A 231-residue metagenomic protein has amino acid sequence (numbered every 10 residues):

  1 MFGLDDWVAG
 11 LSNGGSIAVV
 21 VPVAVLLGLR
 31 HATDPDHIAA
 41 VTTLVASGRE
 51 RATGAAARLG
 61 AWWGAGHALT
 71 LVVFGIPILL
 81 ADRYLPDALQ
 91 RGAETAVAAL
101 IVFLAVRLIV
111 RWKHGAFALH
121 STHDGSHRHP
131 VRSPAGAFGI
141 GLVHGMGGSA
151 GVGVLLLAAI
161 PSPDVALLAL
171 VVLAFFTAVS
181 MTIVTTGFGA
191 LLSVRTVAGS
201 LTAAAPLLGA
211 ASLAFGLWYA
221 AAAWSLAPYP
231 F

Functional and structural regions predicted by a protein language model:
M1-F231: Membrane metalloprotein/metal-transporter helix-bundle signature
